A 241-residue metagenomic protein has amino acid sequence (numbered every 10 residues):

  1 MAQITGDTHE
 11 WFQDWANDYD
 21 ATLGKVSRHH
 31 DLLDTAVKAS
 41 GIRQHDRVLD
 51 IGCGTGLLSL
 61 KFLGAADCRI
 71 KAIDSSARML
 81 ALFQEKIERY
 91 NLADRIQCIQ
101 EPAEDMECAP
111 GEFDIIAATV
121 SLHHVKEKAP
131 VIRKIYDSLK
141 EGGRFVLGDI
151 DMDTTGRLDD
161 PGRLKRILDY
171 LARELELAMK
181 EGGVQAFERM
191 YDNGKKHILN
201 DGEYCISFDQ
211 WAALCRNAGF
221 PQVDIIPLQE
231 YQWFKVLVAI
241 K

Functional and structural regions predicted by a protein language model:
M1-R43, L57-K61, L82, G194-K196: Conserved class I S-adenosyl-L-methionine
L49-I51, T55-D105: Class I SAM-dependent methyltransferase SAM/SAH-binding core
E107-I115: A short acidic, Gly/Pro-enriched loop at the edge of an enzyme's catalytic core that lines a small-molecule cofactor
D114-E127: A short SAM/SAH-binding and catalytic strip from SAM-dependent methyltransferases
P130-E141: A short glycine-rich, Lys/Arg-flanked "PGG" loop and its adjoining helix->strand segment in the class I
G143-D149: Conserved beta-strand signature within the Rossmann-like core of class I S-adenosyl-L-methionine
I150-R216, D224-I225: C-terminal alpha-helical "lid/dimerization" subdomain adjacent to the S-adenosyl-L-methionine
A218-K241: Core SAM-dependent methyltransferase catalytic element
